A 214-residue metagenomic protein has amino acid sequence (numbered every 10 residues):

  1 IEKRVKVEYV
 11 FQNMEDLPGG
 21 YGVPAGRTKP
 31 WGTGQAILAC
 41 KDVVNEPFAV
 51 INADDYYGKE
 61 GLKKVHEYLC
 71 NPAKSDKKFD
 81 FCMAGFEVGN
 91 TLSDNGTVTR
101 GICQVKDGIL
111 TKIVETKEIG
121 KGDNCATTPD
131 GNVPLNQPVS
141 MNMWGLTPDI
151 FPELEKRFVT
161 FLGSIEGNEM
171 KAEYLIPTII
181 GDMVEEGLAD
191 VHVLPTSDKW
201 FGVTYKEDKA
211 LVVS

Functional and structural regions predicted by a protein language model:
I1-V50, Y57-G58, L62, N71 (+1 more regions): Conserved N-terminal catalytic core of the sugar/cofactor nucleotidyltransferase
E8-V10, V50-N52, D80-E87, P195: Short beta-strand segments
M14-G19, G89-T91, I119-K121, K199-F201: A short acidic, often aromatic-flanked loop/helix-cap motif at beta-alpha or helix-coil junctions that lines enzyme
G20-P30, G96-G101, E207-L211: Short, surface-exposed amphipathic charged segments that create phosphate/polyanion-binding patches used for binding
C40, D54, E87, T147 (+1 more regions): Residue-level signal for inorganic ion chemistry
E46-P47, D80, A189: Short coil/turn segments at beta-strand junctions that form active-site/ligand-binding loops
G58-W144, P148: Conserved core of the sugar-phosphate nucleotidyltransferase
V105-D107, I113-S214: Conserved alpha/beta core of the MobA/IspD/sugar-nucleotide pyrophosphorylase nucleotidyltransferase superfamily
